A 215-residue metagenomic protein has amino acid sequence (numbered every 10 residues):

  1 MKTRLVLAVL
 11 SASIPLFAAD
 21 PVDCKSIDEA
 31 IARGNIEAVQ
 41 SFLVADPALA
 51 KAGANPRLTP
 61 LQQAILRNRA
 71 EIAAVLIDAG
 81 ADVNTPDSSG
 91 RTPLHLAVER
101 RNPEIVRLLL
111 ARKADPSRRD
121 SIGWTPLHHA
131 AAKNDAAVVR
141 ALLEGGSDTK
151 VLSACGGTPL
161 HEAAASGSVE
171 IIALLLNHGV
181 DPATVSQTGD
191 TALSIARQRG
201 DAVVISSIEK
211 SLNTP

Functional and structural regions predicted by a protein language model:
L7-P15: Bacterial N-terminal signal peptides
A18-D46, N55-L58, Q62, L66 (+3 more regions): Intrinsically disordered, low-complexity regulatory segments in ankyrin-centric signaling systems
A18-E29, G145, H178-D181, Q187-D190 (+1 more regions): Ankyrin-repeat-protein effector appendages
E29-G34, Q63-R69, L96-N102, H129-D135 (+2 more regions): Ankyrin repeat A-helix N-terminal signature
N35-L43, R69-I77, N102-L110, D135-L143 (+2 more regions): Ankyrin repeat structural motif
L49-A50, V83, P116, T149 (+1 more regions): Ankyrin-repeat inter-repeat connecting loop/turn
G53-A54, D87, D120, S153 (+1 more regions): Ankyrin repeat boundary/linker residues
